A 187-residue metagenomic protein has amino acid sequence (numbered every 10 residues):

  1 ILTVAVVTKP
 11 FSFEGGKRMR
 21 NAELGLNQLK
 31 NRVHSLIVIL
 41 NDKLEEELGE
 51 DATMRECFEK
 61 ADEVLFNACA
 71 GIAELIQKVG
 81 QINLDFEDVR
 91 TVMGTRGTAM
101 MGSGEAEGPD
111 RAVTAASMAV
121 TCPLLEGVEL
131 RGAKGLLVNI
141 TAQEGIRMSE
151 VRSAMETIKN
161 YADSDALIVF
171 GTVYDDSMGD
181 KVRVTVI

Functional and structural regions predicted by a protein language model:
I1-I187: Tubulin/FtsZ superfamily GTPase core signature
